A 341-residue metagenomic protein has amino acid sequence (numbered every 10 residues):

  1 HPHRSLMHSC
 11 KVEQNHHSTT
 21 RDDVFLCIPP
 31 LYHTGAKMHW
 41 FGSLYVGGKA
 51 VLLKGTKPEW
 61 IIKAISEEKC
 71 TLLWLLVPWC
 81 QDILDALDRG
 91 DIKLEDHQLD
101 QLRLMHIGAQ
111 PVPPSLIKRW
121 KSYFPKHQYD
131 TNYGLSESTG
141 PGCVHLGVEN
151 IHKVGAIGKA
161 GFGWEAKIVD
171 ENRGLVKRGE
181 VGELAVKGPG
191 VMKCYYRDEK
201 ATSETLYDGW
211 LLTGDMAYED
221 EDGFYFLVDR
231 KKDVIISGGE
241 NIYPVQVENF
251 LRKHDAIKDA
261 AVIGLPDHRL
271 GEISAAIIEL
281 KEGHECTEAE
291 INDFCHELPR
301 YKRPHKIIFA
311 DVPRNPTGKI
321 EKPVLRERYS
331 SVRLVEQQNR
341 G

Functional and structural regions predicted by a protein language model:
M7-V24, Y32-L72, A86-L87: Conserved AMP-binding/adenylation subdomain of ANL enzymes
H8-Q14, F25, I61-A64, C80-D88 (+7 more regions): Adenylate-forming
Y45, C70-L75, L84-H152, E165: Gly/Ser/Thr-rich phosphate-binding loop
I65, L73, N172, G188 (+6 more regions): AMP-binding/adenylate-forming catalytic core of the ANL superfamily
A109, G134, G158, D215 (+1 more regions): Active-site glycine-centered loops adjacent to acidic/histidine catalytic or metal-binding residues that shape
V154-A160, L175, T205-G209: Short Gly/Pro-enriched turn/cap motifs at secondary-structure boundaries
K167, R178-M192, W210, M216-A217: AMP-binding/adenylate-forming core of the ANL superfamily
E327-G341: Acidic/polar alpha-helix N-cap and adjacent early helical turns within long charge-rich amphipathic helices/linkers
